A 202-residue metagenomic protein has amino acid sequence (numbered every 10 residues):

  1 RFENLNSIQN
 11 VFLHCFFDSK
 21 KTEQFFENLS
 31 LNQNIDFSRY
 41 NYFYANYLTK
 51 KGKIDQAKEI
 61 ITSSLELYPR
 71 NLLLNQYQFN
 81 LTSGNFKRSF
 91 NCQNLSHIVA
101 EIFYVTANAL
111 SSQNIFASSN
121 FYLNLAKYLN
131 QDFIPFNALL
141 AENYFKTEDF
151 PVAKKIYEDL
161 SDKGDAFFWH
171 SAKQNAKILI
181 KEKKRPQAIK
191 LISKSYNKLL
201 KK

Functional and structural regions predicted by a protein language model:
R1, S19-N32, I54-S64, K87-V99 (+3 more regions): Alpha-helical repeat scaffolds
R1-Q9, Q33-F43, I54-E59, L67-N75 (+6 more regions): Generic helix N-cap/helix-start motif at coil->alpha-helix transitions
V11-F12, N46, N80, N108 (+2 more regions): Residue-level recognition of tetratricopeptide repeat
F16-S19, K51, Q113, T147 (+1 more regions): Structural motif corresponding to the intra-repeat A-B loop/turn of tetratricopeptide repeats
N71-F86: Short, structured interface segments
L139-A141, K146: Phosphate-binding active sites in nucleotide-utilizing proteins
W169-L179, I189-L191, L199: Non-catalytic C-terminal interaction regions
